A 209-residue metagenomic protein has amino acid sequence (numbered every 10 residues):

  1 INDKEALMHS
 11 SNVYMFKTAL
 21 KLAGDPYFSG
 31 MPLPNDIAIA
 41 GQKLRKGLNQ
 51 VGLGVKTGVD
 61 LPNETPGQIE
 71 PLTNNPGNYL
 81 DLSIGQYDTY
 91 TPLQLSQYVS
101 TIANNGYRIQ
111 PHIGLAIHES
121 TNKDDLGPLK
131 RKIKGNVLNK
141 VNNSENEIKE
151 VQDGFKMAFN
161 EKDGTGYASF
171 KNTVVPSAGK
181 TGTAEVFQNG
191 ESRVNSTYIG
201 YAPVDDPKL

Functional and structural regions predicted by a protein language model:
I1-L209: Beta-lactam-recognizing serine transpeptidase/beta-lactamase-like catalytic domain environment
